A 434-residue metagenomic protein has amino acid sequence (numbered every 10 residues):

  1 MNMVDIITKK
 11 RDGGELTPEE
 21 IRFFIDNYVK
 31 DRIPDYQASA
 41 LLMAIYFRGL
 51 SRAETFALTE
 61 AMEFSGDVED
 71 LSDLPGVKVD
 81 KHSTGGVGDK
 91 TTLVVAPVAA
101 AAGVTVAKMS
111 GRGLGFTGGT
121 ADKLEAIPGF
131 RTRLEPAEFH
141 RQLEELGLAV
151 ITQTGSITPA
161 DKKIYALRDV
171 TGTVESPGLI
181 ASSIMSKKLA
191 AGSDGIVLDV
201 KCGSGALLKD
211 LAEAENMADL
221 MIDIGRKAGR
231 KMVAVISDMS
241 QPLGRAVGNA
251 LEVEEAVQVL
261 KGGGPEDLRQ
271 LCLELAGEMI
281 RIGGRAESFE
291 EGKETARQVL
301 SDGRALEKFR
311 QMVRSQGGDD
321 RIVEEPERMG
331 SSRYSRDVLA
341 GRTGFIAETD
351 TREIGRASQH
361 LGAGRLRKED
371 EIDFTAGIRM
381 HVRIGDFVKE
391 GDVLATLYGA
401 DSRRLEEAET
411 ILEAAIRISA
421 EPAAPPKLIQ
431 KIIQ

Functional and structural regions predicted by a protein language model:
M1, K10-D73: N-terminal glycine-rich anion-binding loops that anchor highly charged ligand groups
D5, K10, E15-P18, V68-E69 (+5 more regions): Well-ordered secondary-structure scaffolds
L42-Y46, K123, D161-V170, D199-L208 (+1 more regions): Active-site-proximal beta-alpha loop/turn segments in soluble metabolic enzymes
F47, L93-A107, K187-G192, K227-A228 (+1 more regions): Alpha-helix C-terminal capping segments
G49-S110, L114: Active-site cofactor/substrate anionic-group-binding motifs, chiefly glycine- and Lys/Arg-rich phosphate-binding loops
V87-A101, K108-M109, G115-G118, P159-D161 (+4 more regions): Short glycine/serine/threonine-rich phosphate/pyrophosphate-binding segments that cradle anionic phosphate groups
K123-A149, D219-G225, G229: A glycine-rich helix N-cap at a beta->alpha junction
E144-S193: Phosphate/diphosphate-binding glycine-rich loops and adjacent basic-rich segments that engage nucleotide
